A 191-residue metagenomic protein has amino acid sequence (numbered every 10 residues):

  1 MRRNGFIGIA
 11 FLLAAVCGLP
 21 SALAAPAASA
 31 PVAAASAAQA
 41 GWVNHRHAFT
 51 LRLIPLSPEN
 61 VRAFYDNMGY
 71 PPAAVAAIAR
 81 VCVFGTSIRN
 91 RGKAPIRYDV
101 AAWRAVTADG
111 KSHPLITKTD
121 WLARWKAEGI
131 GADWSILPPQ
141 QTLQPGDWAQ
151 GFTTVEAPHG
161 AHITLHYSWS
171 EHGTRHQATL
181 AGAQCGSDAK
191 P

Functional and structural regions predicted by a protein language model:
M1-N4: Positively charged n-region of N-terminal signal peptides that target proteins for export
G8-S21: Bacterial N-terminal signal peptides
A24-P191: Conserved functional micro-motifs across diverse proteins
